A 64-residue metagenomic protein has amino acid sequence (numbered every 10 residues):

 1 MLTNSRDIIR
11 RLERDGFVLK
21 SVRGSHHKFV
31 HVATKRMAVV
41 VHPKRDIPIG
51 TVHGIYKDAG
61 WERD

Functional and structural regions predicted by a protein language model:
M1-V22, H26-D64: Basic nucleic-acid-binding interfaces
